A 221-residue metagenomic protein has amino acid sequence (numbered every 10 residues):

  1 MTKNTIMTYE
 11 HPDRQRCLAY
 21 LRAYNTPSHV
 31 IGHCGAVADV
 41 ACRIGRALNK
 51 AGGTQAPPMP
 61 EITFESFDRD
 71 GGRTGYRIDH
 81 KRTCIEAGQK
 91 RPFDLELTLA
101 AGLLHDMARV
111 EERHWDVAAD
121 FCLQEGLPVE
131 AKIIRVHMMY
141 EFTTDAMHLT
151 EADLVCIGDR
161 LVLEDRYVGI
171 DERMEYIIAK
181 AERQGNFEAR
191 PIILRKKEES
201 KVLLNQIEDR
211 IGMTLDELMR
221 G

Functional and structural regions predicted by a protein language model:
T2-Y9: Acidic, low-complexity proline/glycine-rich segments
T8, N25-I31, G35-V37, R43-K50 (+4 more regions): Divalent metal-dependent phosphate-bond-processing catalytic cores, especially two-metal-ion Mg2+/Mn2+ enzymes that act
P12-P27: Generic N-terminal amphipathic, Lys/Arg-enriched alpha-helix
R14-C17, L97, L127, D171: Alpha-helix initiation and N-capping motif
Q15, A38-D39, R113-D116: A generic alpha-helix surface/boundary motif
C17-L21, T98-L104, I133-M138, L154-G158: Short alpha-helical scaffolding segments that buttress acidic/His motifs in well-ordered protein cores
G32, F93-D94, L99, R113 (+2 more regions): Alpha-helix N-cap and coil->helix boundary residues
M107-M147: Helix-adjacent hinge/juxtasegments
